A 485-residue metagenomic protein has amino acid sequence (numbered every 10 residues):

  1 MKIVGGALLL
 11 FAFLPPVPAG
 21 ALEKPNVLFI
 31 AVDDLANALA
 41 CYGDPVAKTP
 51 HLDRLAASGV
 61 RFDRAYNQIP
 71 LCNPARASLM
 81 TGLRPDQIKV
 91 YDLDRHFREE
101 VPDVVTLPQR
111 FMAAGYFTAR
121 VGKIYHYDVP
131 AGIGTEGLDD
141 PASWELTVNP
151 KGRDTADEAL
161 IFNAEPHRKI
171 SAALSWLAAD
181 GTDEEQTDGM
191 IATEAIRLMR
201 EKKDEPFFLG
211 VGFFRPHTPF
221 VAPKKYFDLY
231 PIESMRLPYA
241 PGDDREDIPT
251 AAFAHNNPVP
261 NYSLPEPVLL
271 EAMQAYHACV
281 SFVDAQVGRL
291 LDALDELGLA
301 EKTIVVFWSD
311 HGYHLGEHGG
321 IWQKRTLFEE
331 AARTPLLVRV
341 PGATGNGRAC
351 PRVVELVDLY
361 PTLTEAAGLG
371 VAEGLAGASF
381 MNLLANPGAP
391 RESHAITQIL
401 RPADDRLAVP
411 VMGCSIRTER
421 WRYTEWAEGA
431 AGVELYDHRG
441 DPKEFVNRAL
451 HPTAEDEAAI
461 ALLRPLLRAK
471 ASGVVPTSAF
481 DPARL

Functional and structural regions predicted by a protein language model:
G5-G6, R84, G473: Intrinsically disordered, low-complexity repeat segments enriched in small/polar residues
G5-P16: Bacterial N-terminal signal peptides
F13-L14, A389, S472: Intrinsic disorder/low-complexity segments in short proteins, especially the signal peptide and propeptide regions
G20-A427, A431-V433, P442-P465, A479-A483: Formylglycine-dependent sulfatase
C72, K470-G473: Functionally engaged cysteine thiol sites
D292, S472-V475: Charged/polar positions within long, soluble alpha-helices
